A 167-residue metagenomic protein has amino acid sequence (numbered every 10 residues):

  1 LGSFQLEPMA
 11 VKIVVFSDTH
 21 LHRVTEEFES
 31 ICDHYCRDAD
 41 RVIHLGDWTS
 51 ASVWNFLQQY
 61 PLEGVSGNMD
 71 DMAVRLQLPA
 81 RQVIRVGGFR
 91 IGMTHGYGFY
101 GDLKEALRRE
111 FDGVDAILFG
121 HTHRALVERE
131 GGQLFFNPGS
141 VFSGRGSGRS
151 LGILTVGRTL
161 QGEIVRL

Functional and structural regions predicted by a protein language model:
G2-F56, Y60, D70-A80, G88 (+1 more regions): N-terminal active-site segment of His-dependent metallophosphoesterases
A10, F16, V86-G87, R109-G113 (+2 more regions): Binuclear metal-dependent phosphoesterase catalytic core
V15-S17, R41-D47, E63-N68, M93-H95 (+2 more regions): Active-site neighborhood of phospho(di)ester-bond hydrolases with catalytic His/Asp-centered motifs
L21-V24, T49-V53, M69-R75, G98-L103 (+2 more regions): Active-site environment of divalent metal-dependent phosphoester hydrolases
Y35-C36, A106, G157: A generic membrane alpha-helix/interface feature
D38-V42, G67-D70, G87-I91, A116-G120 (+2 more regions): Glycine-rich loops and low-complexity Gly/Arg-rich segments that provide flexible linkers or classic glycine-based
Y60-L62, G132-Q133: A short helix->loop->beta-strand "cap" motif at the edges of active sites that frequently abuts
D70-D112, F142-S147: Active-site-proximal segments of metal-dependent phosphoesterases and phosphodiesterases across multiple
